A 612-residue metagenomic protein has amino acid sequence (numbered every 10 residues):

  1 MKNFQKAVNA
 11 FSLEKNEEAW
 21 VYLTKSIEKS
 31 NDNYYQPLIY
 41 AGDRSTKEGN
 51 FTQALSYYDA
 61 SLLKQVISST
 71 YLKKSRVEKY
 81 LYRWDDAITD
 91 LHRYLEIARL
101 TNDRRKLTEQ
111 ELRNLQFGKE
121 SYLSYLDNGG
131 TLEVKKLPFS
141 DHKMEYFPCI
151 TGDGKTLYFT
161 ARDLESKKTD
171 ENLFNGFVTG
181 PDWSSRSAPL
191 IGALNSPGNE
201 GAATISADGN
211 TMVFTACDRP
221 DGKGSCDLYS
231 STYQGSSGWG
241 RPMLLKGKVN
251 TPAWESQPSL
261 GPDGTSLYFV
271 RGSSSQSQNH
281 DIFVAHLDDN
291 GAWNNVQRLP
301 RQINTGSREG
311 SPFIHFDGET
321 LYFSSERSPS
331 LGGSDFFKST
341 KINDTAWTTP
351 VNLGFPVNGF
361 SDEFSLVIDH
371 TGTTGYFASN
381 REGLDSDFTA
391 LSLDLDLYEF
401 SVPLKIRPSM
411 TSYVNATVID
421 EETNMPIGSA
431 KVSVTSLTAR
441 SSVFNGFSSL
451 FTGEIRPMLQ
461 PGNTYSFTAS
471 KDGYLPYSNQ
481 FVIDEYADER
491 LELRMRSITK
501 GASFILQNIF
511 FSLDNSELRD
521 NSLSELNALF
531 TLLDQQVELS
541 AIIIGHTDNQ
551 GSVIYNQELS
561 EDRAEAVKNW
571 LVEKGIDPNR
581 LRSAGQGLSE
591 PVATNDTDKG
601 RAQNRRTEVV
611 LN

Functional and structural regions predicted by a protein language model:
K73, Y80, W84-D86, D90 (+3 more regions): Short, conserved micro-motifs composed of acidic
N279, T423-A439: Short, ordered, surface-exposed loop/turn motifs in non-cytosolic proteins
S325, P329-S330, I544-N612: Periplasmic OmpA-like peptidoglycan-binding domain that tethers envelope proteins to the cell wall
L437-E454: Short, acidic Ser/Thr/Gly-rich low-complexity loop/linker segments typical of extracellular and cell-surface proteins
N463-G473: A short, solvent-exposed beta-strand micro-motif common in secreted/extracellular proteins
Y477-N508: Extracellular beta-sheet/turn segments enriched in Thr/Pro/Gly and aliphatic residues
F511-G545, E565, N569-P578, V609-N612: Periplasmic peptidoglycan-binding/anchoring modules of Gram-negative envelope and division proteins
